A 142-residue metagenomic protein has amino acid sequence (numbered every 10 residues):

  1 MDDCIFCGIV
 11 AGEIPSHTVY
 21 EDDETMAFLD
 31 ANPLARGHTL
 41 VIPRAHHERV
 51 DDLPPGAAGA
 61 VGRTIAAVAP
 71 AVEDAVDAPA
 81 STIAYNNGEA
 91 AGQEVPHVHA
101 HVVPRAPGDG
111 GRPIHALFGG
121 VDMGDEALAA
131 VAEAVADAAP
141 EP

Functional and structural regions predicted by a protein language model:
M1-P142: HIT superfamily nucleotide-processing domains
